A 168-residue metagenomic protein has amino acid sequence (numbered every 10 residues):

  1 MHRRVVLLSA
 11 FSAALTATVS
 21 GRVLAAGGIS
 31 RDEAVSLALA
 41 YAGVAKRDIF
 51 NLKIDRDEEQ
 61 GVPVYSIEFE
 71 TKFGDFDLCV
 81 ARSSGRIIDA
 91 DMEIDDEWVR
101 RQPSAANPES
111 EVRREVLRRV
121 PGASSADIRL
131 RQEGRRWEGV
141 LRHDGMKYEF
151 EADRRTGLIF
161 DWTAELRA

Functional and structural regions predicted by a protein language model:
M1-A168: Long, terminal "pre-/pro-" and other extracytoplasmic accessory regions that lie outside the mature folded/catalytic
